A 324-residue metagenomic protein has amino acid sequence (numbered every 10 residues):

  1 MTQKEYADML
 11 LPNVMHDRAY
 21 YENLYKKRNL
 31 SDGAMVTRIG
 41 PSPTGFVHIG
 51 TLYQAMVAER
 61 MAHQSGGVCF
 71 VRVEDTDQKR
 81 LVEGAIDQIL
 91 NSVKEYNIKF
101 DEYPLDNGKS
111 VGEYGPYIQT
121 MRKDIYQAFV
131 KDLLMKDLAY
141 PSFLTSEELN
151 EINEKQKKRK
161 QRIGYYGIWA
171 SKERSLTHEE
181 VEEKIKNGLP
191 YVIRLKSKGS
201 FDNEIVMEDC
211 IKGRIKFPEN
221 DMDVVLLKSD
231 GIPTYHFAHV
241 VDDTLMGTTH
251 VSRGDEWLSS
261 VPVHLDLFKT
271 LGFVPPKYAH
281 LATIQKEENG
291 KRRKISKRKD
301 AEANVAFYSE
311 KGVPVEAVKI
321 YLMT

Functional and structural regions predicted by a protein language model:
T2-K158, S259-F273, A317: N-terminal Rossmann-like or analogous alpha/beta NTP/dinucleotide-binding catalytic cores that position adenine
I39-P43, V73-D75, V241, L245 (+2 more regions): Short, histidine-centered active-site or binding-site loop motifs used for metal coordination, general acid-base
T44, Y114, G247-T248, A303: Short, solvent-exposed beta-strand edge segments and adjacent coil->beta transition regions
H48, I118, S296, A303-F307: Secondary-structure junction/capping motif
K79, P116-Q119, R253-G254, F307-G312: Hydrophobic alpha-helical scaffolding
D132, A139-R298, N304-V305: Active-site cores that bind ATP or allylic diphosphates and position pyrophosphate for catalysis
E302-T324: A conserved active-site cap/scaffold subdomain adjacent to cofactor or substrate pockets
